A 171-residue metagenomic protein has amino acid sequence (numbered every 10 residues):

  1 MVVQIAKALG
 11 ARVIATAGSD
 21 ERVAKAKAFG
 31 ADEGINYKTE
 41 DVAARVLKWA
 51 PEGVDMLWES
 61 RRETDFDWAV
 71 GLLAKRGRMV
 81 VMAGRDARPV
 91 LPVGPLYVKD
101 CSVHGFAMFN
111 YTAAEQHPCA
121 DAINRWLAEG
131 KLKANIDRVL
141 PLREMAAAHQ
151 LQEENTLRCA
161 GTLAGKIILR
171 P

Functional and structural regions predicted by a protein language model:
M1-E40: Mid-domain Rossmann-like dinucleotide-binding core that forms the NAD(H)/NADP(H) cofactor-binding site
A31, E52-D55, L96, L132 (+1 more regions): Local beta-strand N-terminus motif with an aromatic residue
I35, D55-W58, V80: N-terminal Rossmann-like NAD(P) cofactor-binding module of classical short-chain dehydrogenase/reductase
T39, R61-R62, A83-G84, A107: Short glycine-/small-residue-rich Rossmann-like dinucleotide-binding loops
D41-E52: Short amphipathic alpha-helix with an adjacent loop that forms part of the alpha/beta core around
G71-L73: Conserved helix-to-beta-strand junction in the class I
K75-M82, L91-A134: Rossmann-fold dehydrogenase core element
A114-P171: C-terminal hydrophobic helical "lid"/dimerization subdomain of Rossmann-like NAD(P)H-dependent oxidoreductases
